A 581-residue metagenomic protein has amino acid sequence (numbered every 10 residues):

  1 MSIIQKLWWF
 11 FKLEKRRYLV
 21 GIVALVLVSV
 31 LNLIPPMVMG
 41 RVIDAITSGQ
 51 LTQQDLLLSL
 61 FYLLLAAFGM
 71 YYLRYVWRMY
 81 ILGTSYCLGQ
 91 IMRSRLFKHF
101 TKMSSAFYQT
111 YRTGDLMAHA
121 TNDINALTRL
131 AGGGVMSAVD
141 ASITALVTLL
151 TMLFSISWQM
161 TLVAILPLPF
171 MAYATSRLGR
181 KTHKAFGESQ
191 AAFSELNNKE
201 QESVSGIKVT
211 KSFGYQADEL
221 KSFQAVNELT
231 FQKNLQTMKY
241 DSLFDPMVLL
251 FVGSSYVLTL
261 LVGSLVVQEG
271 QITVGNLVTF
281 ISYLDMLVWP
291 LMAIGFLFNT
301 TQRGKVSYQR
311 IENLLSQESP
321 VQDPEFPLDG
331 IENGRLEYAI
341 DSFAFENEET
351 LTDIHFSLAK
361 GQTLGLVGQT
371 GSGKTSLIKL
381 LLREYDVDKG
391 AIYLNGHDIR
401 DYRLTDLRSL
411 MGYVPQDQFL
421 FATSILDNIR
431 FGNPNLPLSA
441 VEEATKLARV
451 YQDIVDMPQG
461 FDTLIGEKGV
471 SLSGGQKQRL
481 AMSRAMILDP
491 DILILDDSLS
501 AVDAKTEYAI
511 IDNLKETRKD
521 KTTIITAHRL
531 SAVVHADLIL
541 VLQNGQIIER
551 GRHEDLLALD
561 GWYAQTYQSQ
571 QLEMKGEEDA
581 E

Functional and structural regions predicted by a protein language model:
M1-K15, L116: A short amphipathic helical element positioned immediately N-terminal to and/or at the very start of a transmembrane
K12-K15, S105-A106, N122-A131, V135 (+8 more regions): An intracellular "coupling" helix at the cytosolic face of ABC transporter transmembrane type-1 domains
Y18-L73, F154-Q159, V274: Transmembrane helix-loop-helix hairpins at lipid-water interfaces of multipass membrane proteins, especially the type-1
V23, L31-I34, T121-L166, M247 (+2 more regions): Hydrophobic alpha-helical transmembrane segments of ABC transporter permease domains
Y86, S94-A118, N122-I124, N198-S222 (+5 more regions): Short intracellular "coupling" helices and adjacent cytoplasmic loop segments at the cytosolic face of multi-pass
V163-L178, T279-V288: Small-residue-enriched core segments of transmembrane alpha-helices in multipass membrane transport and channel
Y215, K239, M286-L314: Cytosolic ends of transmembrane helices, especially the final helix of ABC transmembrane type-1 domains
I331-E581: ABC-type nucleotide-binding domain
